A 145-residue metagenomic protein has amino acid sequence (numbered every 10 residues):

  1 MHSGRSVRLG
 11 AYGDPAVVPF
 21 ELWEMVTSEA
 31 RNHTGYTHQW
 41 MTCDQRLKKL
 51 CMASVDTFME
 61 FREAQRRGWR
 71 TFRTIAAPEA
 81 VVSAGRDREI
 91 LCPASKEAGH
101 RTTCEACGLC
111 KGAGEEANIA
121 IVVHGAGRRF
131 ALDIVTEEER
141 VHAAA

Functional and structural regions predicted by a protein language model:
M1-A145: Class I S-adenosyl-L-methionine
